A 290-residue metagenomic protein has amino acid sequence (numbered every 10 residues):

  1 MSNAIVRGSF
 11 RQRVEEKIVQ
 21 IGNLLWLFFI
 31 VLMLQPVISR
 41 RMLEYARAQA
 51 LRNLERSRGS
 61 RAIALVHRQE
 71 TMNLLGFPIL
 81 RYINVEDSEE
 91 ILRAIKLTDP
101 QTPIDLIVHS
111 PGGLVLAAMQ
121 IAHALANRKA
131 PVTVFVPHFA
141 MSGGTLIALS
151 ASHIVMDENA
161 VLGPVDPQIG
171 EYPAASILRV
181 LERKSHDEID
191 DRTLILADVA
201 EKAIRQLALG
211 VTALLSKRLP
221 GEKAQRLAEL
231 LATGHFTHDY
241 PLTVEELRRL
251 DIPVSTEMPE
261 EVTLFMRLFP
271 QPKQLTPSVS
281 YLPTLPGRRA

Functional and structural regions predicted by a protein language model:
S2-T133, F139, V155-D157, P167-A290: N-terminal organellar transit peptides
A140-A151: Glycine-rich, charge-decorated loop segments at or immediately adjacent to ligand/cofactor-binding or catalytic sites
